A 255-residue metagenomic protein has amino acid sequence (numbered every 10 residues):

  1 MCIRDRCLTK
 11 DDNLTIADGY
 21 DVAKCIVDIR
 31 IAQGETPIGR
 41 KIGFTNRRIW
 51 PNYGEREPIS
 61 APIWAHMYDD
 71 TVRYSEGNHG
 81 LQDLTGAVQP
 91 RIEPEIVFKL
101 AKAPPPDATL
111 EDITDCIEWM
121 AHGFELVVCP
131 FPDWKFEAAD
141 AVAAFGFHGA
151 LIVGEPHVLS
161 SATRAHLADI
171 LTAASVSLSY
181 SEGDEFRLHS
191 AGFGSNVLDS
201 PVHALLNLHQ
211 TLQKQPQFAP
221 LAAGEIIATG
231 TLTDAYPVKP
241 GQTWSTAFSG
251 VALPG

Functional and structural regions predicted by a protein language model:
R4-F218, T243, G255: Catalytic-core "active-site belt" of small-molecule-metabolizing enzymes, emphasizing His/Asp/Glu-rich regions
L221-T233, V238: Conserved metal-binding segment of the jelly-roll/cupin
T233, G250-A252: A short, acidic, flexible beta-alpha connecting loop/helix-capping segment that sits on the rim of active
P240-G250: Short, compositionally biased
